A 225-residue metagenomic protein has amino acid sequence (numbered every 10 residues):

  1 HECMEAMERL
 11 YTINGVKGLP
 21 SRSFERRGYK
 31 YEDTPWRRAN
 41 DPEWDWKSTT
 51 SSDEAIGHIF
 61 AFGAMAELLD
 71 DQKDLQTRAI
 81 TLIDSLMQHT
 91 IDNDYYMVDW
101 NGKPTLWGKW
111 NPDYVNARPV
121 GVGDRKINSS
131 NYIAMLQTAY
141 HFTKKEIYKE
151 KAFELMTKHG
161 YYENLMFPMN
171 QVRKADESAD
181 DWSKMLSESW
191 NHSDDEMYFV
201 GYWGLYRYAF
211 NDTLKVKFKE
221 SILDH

Functional and structural regions predicted by a protein language model:
E2-D124: Extended ligand-binding groove/face enriched in aromatic
L10, N14, I83-I133, Q137-H225: Ser/Thr/Asn(+Pro)-rich, low-complexity disordered segments
